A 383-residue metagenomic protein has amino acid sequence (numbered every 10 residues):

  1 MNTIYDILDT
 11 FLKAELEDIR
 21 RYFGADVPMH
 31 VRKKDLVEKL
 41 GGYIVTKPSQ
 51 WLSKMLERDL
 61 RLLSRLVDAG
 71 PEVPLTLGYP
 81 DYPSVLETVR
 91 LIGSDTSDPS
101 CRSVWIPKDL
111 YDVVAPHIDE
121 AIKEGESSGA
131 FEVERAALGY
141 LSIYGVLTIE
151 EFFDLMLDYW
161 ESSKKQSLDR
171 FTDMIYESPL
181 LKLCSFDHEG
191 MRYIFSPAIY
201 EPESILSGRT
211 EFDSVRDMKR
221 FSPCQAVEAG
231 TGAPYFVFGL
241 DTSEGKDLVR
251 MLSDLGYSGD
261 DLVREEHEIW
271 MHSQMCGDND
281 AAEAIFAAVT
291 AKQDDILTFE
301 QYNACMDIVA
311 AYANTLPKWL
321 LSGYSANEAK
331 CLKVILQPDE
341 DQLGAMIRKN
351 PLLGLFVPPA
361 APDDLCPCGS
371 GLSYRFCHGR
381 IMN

Functional and structural regions predicted by a protein language model:
M1-G41, V45-T46, K54-N383: Acidic/negatively charged segments and metal-coordination signatures
